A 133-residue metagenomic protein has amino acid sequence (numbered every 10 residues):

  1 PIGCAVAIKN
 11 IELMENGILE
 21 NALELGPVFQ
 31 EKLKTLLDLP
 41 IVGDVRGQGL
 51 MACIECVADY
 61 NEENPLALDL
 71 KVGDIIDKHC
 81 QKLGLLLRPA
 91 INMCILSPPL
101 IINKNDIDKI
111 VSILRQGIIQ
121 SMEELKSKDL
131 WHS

Functional and structural regions predicted by a protein language model:
P1-S133: Conserved N-terminal phosphate-binding loop of PLP-dependent enzymes in the Aspartate aminotransferase
